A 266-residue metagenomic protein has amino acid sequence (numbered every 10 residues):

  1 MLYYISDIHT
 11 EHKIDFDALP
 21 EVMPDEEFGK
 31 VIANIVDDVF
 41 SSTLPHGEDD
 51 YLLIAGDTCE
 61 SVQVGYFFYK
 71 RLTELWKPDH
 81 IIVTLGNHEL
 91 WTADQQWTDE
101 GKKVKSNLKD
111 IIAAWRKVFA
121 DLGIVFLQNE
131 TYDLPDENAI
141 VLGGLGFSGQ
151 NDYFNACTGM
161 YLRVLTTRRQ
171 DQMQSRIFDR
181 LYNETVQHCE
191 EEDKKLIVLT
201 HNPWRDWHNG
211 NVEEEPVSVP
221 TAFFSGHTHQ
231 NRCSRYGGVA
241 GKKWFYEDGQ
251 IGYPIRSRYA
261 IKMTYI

Functional and structural regions predicted by a protein language model:
M1-I82, E89-D94, E191-D193: N-terminal active-site segment of His-dependent metallophosphoesterases
M1-Y3, I124, T131-L142, K195 (+1 more regions): Beta-strand-turn-beta hairpins that frame and shape the catalytic cleft of phosphate-ester-processing enzymes
Y4-S6, L52-D57, I82-N87, V125-N129 (+3 more regions): Active-site neighborhood of phospho(di)ester-bond hydrolases with catalytic His/Asp-centered motifs
H46-G47, L72-P78, E214-V219, G237-G241: Short, conserved loop/helix-junction motifs that constitute active-site signature segments in enzyme catalytic cores
V62, T92, R205-H208, R232: Short, solvent-exposed loop/turn segments at secondary-structure junctions
T92-Q128: Glycine/small-residue-rich loop that forms an oxyanion/phosphate-binding "nest" at active or ligand-binding sites
P135, P220, H229-I266: Binuclear metal-dependent phosphoesterase catalytic core
A139-V198: Active-site-proximal loop/helix segment associated with metal-binding centers of metalloenzymes
